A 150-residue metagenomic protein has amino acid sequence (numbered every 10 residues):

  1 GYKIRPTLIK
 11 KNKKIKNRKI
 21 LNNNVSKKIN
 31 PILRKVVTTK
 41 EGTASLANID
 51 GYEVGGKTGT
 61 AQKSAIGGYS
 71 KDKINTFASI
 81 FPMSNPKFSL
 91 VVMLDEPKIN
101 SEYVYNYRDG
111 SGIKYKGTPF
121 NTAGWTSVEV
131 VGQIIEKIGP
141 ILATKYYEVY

Functional and structural regions predicted by a protein language model:
G1-R18, N24-L33, V37-A143: Active-site beta-strand/loop architecture of penicillin-binding DD-peptidases
T144-Y150: Short, highly charged C-terminal tails/helix-capping segments
